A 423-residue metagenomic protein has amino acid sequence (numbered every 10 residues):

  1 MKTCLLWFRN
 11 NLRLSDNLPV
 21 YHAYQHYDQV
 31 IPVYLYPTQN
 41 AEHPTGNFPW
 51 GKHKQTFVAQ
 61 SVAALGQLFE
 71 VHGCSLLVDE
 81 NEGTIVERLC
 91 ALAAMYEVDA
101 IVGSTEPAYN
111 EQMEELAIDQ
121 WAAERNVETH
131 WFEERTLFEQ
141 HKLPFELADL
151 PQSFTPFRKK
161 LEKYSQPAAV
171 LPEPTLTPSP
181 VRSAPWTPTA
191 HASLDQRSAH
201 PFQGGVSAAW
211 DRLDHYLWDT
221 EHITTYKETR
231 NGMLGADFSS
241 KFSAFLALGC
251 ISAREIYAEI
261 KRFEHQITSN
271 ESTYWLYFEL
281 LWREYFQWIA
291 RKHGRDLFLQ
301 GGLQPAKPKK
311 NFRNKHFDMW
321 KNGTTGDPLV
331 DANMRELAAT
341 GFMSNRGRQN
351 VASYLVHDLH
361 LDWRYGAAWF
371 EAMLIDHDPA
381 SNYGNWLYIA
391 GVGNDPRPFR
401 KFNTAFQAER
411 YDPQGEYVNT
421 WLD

Functional and structural regions predicted by a protein language model:
M1-A169, R335-E336, S381, N385: Trp/Phe/Arg-rich N-terminal binding region typifying the photolyase-homology
V20-H22, V62-L65, A117-I118, E139-L143 (+6 more regions): Intrinsically disordered, low-complexity boundary segments flanking structured domains
Q39-H43, A63-G66, L92-Y96, T187-A190 (+6 more regions): Short amphipathic alpha-helical segments, especially helix-boundary/capping motifs
T45-P49, R197, F317: Short coil/turn segments at secondary-structure junctions
F69, A122, R158, L217 (+3 more regions): Hydrophobic residues within well-ordered, non-membrane alpha-helices that form the packing/core of soluble catalytic
V127, A148-Q300, A408-D423: Glycine/tryptophan-enriched, flexible segments
G235-L422: Active-site-proximal binding-pocket segments
